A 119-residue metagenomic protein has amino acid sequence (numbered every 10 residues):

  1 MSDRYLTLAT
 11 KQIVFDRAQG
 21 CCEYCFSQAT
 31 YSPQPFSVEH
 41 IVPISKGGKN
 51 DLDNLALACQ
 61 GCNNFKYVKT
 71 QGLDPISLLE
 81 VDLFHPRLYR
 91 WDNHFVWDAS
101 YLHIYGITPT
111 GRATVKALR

Functional and structural regions predicted by a protein language model:
M1-A9, I13, Q28-Y31, K49 (+1 more regions): Extended charged
S2-D3, E39-G47: Short helix/strand-bridging catalytic loops that position acidic/His residues to coordinate divalent metals and engage
T7, A18, Q34, G48 (+1 more regions): Hydrophobic alpha-helical segments and helix-packing faces
V14-G20: Cysteine-centered iron-sulfur cluster-binding motifs in ferredoxin-type domains/subunits of redox enzymes
G20-C21, Y31: Active-site-adjacent scaffolding segments
C22, K46-K66: Short beta-strand-alpha-helix junction that forms the catalytic/metal-binding core of metal-dependent nuclease domains
P35-P43, L57-C59: Histidine-centered catalytic micro-motifs used for acid/base chemistry in nuclease and nucleotide-processing active
